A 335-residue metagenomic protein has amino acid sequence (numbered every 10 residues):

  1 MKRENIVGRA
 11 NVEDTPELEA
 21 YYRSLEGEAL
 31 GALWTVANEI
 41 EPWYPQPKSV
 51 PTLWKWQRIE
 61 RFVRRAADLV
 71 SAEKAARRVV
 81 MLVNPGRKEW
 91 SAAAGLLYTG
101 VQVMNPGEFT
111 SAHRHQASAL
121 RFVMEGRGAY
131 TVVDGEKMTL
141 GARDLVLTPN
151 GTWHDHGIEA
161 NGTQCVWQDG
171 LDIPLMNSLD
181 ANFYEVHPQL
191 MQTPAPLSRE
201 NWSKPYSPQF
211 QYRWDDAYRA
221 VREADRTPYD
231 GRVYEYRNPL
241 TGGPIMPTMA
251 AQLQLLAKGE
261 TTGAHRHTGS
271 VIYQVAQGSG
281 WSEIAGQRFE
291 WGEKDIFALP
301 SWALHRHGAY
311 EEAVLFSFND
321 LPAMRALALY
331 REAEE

Functional and structural regions predicted by a protein language model:
K2-A94, Y184-T248, Q252: A short, N-terminal "cap"/entry segment at the start of jelly-roll beta-barrel domains of the cupin/DSBH fold
K2-Q57, T241-P247, A251, K258 (+2 more regions): C-terminal functional regions that serve as terminal interaction/effector modules
G86, V103-E108, Q116, M124-E125 (+4 more regions): Short, flexible loop/turn elements at secondary-structure junctions
R87-Y98, N105-A119, G135, T241-A250 (+1 more regions): A short beta-loop-beta micro-motif enriched in histidine and acidic residues
T99-V103, L120, K137, L145-L147 (+6 more regions): Conserved hydrophobic/aromatic beta-strand scaffold that supports enzyme active sites
Q102, L120-F122, L147, N161-N182 (+2 more regions): A short hydrophobic beta-strand segment most commonly corresponding to one strand of the jelly-roll/cupin
N105, F109-A142, T148-T152, R266 (+1 more regions): A short beta-strand-loop-beta hairpin characteristic of the jelly-roll/cupin
V133, T139-N161, W167-D172, I284 (+2 more regions): Conserved metal-binding segment of the jelly-roll/cupin
